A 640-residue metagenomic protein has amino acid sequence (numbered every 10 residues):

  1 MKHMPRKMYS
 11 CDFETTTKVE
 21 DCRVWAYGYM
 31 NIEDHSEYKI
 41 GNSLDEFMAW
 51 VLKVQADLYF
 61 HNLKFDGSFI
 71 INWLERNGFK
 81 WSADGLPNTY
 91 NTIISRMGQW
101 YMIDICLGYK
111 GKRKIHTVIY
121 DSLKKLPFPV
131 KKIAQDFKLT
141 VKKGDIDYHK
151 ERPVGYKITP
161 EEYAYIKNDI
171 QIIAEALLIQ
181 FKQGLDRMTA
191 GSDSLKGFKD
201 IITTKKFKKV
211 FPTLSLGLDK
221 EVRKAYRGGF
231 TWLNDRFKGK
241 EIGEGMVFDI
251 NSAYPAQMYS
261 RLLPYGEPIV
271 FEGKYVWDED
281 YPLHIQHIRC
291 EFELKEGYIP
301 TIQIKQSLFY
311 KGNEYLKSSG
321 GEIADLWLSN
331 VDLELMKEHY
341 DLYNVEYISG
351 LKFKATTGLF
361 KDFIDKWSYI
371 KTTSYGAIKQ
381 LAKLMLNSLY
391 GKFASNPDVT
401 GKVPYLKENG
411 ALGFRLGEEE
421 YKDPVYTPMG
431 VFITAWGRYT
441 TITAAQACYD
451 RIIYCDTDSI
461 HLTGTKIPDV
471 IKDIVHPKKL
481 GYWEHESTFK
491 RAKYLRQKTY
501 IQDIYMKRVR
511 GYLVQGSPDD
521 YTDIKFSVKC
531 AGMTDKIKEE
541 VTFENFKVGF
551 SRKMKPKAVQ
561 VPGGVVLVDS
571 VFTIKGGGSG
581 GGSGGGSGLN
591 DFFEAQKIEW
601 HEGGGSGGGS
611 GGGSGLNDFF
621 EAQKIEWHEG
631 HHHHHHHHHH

Functional and structural regions predicted by a protein language model:
M1-K7, V19-D591: Conserved acidic
D12-V19: Ser/Thr-glycine-rich phosphate-binding loops at phosphate-binding pockets of nucleotides, nucleotide cofactors
S579, S583, S587-E602, S606 (+3 more regions): Thr-biased low-complexity repeat/linker tracts and other Thr-enriched repetitive architectures
H628-H640: Histidine-centered metal-binding segments
